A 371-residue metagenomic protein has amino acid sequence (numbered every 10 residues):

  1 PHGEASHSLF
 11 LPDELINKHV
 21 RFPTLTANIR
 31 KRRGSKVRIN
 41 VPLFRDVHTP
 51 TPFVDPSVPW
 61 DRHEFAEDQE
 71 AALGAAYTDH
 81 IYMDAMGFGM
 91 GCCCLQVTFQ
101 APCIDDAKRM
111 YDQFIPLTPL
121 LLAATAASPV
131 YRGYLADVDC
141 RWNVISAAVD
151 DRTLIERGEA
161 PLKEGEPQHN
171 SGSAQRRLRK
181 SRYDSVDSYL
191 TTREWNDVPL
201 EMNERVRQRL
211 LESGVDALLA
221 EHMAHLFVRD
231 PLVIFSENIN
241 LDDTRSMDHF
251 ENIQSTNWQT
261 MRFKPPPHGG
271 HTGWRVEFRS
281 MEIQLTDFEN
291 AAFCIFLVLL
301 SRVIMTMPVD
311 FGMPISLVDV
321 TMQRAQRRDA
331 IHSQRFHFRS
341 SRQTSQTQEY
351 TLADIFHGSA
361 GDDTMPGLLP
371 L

Functional and structural regions predicted by a protein language model:
P1-L371: Phosphate/nucleotide-binding catalytic core
